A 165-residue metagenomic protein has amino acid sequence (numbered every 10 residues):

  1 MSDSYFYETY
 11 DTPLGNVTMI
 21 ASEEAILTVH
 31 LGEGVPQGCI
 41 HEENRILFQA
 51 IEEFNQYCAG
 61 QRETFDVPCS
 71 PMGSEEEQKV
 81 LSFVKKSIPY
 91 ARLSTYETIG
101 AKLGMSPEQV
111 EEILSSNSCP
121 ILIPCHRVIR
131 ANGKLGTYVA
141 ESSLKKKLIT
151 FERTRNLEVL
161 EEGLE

Functional and structural regions predicted by a protein language model:
M1-M105, F151, R155-E165: Basic nucleic-acid-binding alpha-helical/helix-turn surface characteristic of O6-alkylguanine DNA
E33-V35, I129-N132: Short, histidine-centered active-site or binding-site loop motifs used for metal coordination, general acid-base
I113: Residues in the recognition helix of alpha-helical DNA-binding motifs
I121-A131: Short Lys/Arg-enriched helix C-cap and helix-to-coil transition segments that create basic nucleic-acid-contact patches
A131-E152, L157-E161: Long, intrinsically disordered, low-complexity Ser/Thr/Pro-rich regulatory/activation regions of nuclear proteins
